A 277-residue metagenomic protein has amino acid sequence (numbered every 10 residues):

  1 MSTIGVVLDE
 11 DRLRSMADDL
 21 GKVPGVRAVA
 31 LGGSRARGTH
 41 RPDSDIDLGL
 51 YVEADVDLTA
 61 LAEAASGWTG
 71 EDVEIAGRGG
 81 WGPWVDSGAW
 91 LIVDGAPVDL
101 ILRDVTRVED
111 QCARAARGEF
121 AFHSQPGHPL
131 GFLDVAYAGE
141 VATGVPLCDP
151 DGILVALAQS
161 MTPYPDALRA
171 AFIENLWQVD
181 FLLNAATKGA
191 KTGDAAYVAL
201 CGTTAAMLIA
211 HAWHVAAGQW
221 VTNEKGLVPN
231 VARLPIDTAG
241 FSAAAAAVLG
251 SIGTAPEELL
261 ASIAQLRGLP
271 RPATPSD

Functional and structural regions predicted by a protein language model:
M1-D11, D47-A60, M161-A167: Short low-complexity stretches enriched in small and charged residues
M1-L31: Helical scaffold of the NTase/Pol beta-like nucleotidyltransferase catalytic core
S2-G5, T69-A190: Conserved NTP/Mg2+-binding pocket subregion across the NTase superfamily
L20, A65-V73, P270: Hydrophobic, Leu/Ile/Phe/Ala-enriched alpha-helical segments that form helix-helix packing faces
A30-S44, T143-G152: Short N-terminal helix-initiation segments at or just after the protein's N-terminus
G33-W68, S87-R103: Catalytic metal-binding acidic patch
P146-D277: Conserved nucleotidyltransferase catalytic core and NTase-mimicking acidic/glycine-rich helix/loop elements in nucleic
